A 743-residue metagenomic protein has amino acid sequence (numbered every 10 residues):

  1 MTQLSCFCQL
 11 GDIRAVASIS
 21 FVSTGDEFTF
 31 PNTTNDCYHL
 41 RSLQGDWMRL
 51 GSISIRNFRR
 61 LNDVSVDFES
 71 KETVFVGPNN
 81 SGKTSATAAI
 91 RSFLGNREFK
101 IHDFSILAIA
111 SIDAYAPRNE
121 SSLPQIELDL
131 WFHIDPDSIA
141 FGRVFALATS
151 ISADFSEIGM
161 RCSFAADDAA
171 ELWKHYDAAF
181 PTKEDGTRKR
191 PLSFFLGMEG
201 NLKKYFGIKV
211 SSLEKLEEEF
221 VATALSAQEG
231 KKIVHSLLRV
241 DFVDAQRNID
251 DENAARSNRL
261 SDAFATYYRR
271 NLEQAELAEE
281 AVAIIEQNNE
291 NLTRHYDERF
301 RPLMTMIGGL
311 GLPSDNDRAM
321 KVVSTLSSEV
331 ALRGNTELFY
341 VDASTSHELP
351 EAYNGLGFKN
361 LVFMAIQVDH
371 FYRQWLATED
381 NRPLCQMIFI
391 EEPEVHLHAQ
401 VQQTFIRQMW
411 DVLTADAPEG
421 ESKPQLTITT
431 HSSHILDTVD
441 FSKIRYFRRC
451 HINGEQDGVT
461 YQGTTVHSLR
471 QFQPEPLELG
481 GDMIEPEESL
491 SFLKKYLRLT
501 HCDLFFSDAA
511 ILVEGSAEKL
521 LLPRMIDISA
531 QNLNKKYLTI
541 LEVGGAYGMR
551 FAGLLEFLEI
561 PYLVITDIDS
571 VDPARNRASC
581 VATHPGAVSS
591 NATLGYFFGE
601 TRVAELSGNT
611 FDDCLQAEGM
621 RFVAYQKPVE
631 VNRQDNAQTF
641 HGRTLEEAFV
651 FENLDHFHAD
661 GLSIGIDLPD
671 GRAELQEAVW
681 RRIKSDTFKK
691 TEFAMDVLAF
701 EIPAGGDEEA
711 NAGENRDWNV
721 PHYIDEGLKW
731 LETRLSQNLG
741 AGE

Functional and structural regions predicted by a protein language model:
L4, L10, F28: Cationic, low-complexity basic patches in intrinsically disordered or flexible, solvent-exposed regions
F7, G11-I13, C37-L43, G480-L512 (+1 more regions): Acidic, Mg2+-coordinating catalytic modules of nucleic-acid enzymes
I13-I19, F28-T29, T34-G95, F339-T500 (+1 more regions): Switch/communication elements of ASCE P-loop NTPase nucleotide-binding domains
F28, T34-D168: Nucleic acid-processing catalytic cores of prokaryotic defense/repair systems
N35-W47, A245, I249-I390, D411 (+1 more regions): Extended helical coiled-coil dimerization/tether regions that scaffold and oligomerize large DNA-maintenance assemblies
I101-L123, P136-Y267, N271, E276-E279 (+4 more regions): Glycine-rich phosphate-binding loops of NTPases
I112-Y115, V144-A148, K215-I233, K321-S324 (+6 more regions): Short alpha-helical segments and helix-capping/turn motifs at coil-helix boundaries
P124-I126, F155-M160, S236-V240, L384-C385 (+3 more regions): Short glycine-/polar-rich loops that comprise or flank the Walker A/P-loop and associated switch/sensor motifs
